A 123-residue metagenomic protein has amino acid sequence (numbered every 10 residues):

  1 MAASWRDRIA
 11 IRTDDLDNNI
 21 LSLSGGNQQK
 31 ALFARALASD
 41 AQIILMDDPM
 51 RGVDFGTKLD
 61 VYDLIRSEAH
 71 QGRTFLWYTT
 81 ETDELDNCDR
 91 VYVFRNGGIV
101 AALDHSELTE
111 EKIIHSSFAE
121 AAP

Functional and structural regions predicted by a protein language model:
M1-P123: Glycine-rich phosphate-binding loops of nucleotide-dependent enzymes
